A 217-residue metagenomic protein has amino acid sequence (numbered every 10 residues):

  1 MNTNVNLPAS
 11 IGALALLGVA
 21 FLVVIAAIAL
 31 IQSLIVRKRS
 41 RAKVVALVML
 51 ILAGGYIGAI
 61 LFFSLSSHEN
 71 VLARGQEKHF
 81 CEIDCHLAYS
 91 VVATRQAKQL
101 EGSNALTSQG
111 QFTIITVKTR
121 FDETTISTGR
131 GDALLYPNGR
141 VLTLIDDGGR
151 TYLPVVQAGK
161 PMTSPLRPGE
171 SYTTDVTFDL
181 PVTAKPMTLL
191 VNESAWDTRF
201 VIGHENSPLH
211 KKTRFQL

Functional and structural regions predicted by a protein language model:
M1-A15, F21-A26, I31-L65, P137-G148 (+2 more regions): Surface-exposed edge beta-strand/loop patches
E69-Q109: Low-complexity, acidic Ser/Thr/Pro/Gly-rich terminal tails and inter-domain linkers that flank the onset of structured
L87, T113-I115, Y172: Hydrophobic core residues within well-ordered beta-strands of beta-rich domains
A97-I114, S127-G129, T163-P168: Short, solvent-exposed beta-strand/turn "edge" segments of beta-rich domains on protein surfaces
V117-S127: Asparagine-centered strand-capping/turn motif at beta-strand->loop junctions
G131-L135: Short consensus segments that form the blades of beta-propeller domains, in both extracellular/periplasmic
Q157-K160: Short alpha-helix capping/helix-loop boundary micro-motifs
